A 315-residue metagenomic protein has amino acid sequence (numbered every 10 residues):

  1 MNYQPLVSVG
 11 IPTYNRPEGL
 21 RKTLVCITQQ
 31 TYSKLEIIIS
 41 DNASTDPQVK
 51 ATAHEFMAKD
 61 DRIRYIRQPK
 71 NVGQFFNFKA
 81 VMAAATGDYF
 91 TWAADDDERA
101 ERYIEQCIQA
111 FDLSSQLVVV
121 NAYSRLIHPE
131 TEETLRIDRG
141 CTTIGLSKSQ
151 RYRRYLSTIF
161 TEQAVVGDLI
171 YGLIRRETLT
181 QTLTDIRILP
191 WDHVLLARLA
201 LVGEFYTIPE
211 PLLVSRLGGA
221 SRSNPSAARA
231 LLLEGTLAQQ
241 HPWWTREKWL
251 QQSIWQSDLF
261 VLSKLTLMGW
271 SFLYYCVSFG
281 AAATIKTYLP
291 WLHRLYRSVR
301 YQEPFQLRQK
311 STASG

Functional and structural regions predicted by a protein language model:
M1-A227: Nucleotide-sugar donor-binding/catalytic module of glycosyltransferases that assemble extracellular/cell-envelope
R151-D168, R176-E177, L183-G315: C-terminal subregions of glycosyltransferases and related glycan-biosynthesis enzymes
